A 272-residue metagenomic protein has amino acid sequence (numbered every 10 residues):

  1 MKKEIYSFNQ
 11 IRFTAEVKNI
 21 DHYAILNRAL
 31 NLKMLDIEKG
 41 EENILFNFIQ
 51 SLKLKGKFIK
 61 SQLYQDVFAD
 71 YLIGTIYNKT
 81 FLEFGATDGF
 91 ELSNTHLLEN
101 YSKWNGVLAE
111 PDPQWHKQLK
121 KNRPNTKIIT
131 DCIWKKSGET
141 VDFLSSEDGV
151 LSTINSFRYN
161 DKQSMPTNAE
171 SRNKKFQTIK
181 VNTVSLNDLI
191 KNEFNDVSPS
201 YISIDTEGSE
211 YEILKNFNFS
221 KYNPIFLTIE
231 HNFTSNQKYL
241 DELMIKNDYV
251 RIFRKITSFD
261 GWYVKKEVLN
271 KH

Functional and structural regions predicted by a protein language model:
K2-H272: Phosphate/nucleotide-binding beta-alpha loop and adjacent structural elements of enzyme active sites
